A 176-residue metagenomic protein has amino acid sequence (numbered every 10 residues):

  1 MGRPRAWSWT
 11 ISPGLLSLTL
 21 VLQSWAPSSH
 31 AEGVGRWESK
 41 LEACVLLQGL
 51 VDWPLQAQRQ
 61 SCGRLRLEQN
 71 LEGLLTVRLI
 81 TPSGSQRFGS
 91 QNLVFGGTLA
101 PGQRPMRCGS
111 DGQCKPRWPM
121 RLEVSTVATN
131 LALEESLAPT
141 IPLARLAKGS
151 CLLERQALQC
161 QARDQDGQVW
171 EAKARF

Functional and structural regions predicted by a protein language model:
G2-L15: Bacterial N-terminal signal peptides that target proteins for export
S12-S24: Bacterial N-terminal signal peptides
L16, E171-F176: Short secondary-structure subsegments characteristic of cysteine-rich extracellular domains
L22-E32: Bacterial Sec-dependent signal peptides at the C-terminal "C-region" and cleavage site
Q23, R36-E38, P54, Q69 (+3 more regions): A generic structural signal for short, solvent-exposed coil/turn residues that cap or connect secondary-structure
H30-R121: An ectodomain-focused feature that recognizes extracytoplasmic/extracellular
G97-P101, K148-C151, A174-R175: Extended lipid/amphipathic-ligand handling interfaces
S110-A172: Acidic, glycine-rich flexible loop segments
